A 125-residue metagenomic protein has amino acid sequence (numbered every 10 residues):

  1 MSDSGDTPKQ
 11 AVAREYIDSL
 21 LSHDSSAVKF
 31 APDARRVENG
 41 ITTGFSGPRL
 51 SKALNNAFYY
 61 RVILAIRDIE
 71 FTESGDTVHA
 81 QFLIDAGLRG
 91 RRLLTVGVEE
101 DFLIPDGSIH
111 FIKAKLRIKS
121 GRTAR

Functional and structural regions predicted by a protein language model:
M1-R125: C-terminal and inter-domain tail/linker signature
